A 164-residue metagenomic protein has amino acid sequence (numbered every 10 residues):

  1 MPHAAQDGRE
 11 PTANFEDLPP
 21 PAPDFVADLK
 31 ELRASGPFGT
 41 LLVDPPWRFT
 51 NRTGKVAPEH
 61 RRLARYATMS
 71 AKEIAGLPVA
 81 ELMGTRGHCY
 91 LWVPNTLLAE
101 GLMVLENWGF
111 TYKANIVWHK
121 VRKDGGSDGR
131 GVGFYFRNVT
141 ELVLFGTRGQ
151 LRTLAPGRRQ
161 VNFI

Functional and structural regions predicted by a protein language model:
M1-I164: Class I S-adenosyl-L-methionine-dependent methyltransferase catalytic core
